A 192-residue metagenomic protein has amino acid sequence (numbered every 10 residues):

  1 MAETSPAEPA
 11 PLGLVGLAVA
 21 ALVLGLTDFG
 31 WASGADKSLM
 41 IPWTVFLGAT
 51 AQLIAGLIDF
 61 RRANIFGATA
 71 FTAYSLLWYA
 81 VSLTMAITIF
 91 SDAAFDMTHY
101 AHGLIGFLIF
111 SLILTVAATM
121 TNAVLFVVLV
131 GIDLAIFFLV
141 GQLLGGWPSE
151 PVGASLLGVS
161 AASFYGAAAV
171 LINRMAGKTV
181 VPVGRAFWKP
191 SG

Functional and structural regions predicted by a protein language model:
M1-A55, D59, F187-S191: N-terminal topogenic module of multi-pass integral membrane proteins
A7, I58-F66, V116-V127: Membrane-helix interface "capping/anchor" motifs
T27, I54-R61, A80-D92, I113-A117: Membrane-helix exit/interface motif
D28-K37, I87-T98, L143-P151: Helix-coil boundary and interhelical linker segments in multi-pass alpha-helical membrane proteins
A35-G48, D92-F107, A154-L157: Structural signature of hydrophobic alpha-helical transmembrane segments
A68, T72, L76-H102: Helix-adjacent hinge/juxtasegments
Y100-I113, A123-L144, P148-A169: Alpha-helical membrane segments in multi-pass integral membrane proteins
G177-G192: Short, highly charged, low-complexity non-transmembrane loops/tails of multi-pass membrane proteins
